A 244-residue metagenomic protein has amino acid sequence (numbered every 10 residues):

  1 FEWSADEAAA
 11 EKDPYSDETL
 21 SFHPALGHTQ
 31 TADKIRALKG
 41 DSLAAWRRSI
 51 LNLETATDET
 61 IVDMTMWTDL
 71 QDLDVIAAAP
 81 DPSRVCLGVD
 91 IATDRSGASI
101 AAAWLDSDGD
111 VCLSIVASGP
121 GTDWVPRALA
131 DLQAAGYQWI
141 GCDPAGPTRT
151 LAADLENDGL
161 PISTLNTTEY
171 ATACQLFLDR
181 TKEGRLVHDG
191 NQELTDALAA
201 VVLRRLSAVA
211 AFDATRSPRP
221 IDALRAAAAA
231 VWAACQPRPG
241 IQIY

Functional and structural regions predicted by a protein language model:
F1-C86: Non-catalytic, compositionally simple segments
F1-E11, V111-S114, A152-G240: Metal-dependent DNA phosphodiester-chemistry modules and their immediately adjacent helices/loops in DNA-processing
E2-E7, I50-N52, D90-T93, A102-W104 (+5 more regions): Active-site proximal loops enriched in glycine and acidic residues that flank catalytic Cys/His/Asp and coordinate
A9-K12, T57-T60, T93-A98, D108-V111 (+4 more regions): Flexible loop/turn segments at secondary-structure boundaries
G40, A44-R48, D94-G97, G119-P126 (+4 more regions): Conserved structured core elements
L43, P82-R95, W104-D106: Long hydrophobic segments that form regular secondary structure
T68-A78, S96-A145: Nucleic-acid-processing active sites and adjacent nucleic-acid-binding tracks, predominantly divalent metal-dependent
S83, D131-W139, N157-P161: Short, surface-exposed connector motifs at secondary-structure boundaries
